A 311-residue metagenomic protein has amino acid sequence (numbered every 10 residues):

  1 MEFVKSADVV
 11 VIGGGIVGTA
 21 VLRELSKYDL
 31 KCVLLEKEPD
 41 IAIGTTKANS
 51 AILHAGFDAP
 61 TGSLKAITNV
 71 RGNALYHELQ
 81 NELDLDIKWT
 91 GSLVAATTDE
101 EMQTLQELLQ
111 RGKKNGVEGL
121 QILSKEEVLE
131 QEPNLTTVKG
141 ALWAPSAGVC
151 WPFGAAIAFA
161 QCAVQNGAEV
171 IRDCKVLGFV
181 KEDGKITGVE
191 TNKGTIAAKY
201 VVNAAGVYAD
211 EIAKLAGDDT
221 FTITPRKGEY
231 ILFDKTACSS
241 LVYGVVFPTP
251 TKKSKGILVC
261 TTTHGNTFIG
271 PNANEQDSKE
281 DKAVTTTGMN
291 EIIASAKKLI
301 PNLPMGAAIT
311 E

Functional and structural regions predicted by a protein language model:
F3-V17, V33: Beta1/beta-strand and adjacent pyrophosphate-binding region of the FAD-binding site in flavoprotein oxidoreductases
V17, D40, Y208: Conserved Rossmann-like nucleotide-cofactor binding loop
A20-S26, L53, D84-K88, G178 (+2 more regions): Active-site substrate-recognition segment that forms the wall of the catalytic cavity or substrate channel
S26-K47: Glycine-rich FAD pyrophosphate-binding loop
E36, W89, S124-K125, R172-C174 (+1 more regions): Short loop/edge segments at beta-strand edges and connector loops that shape dinucleotide/nucleotide cofactor-binding
A51-Q131, G256-I257: Dinucleotide-binding Rossmann-like beta1-alpha1 core, especially the glycine-rich loop that anchors the ADP
P60, I67, A95-T104, W143-Q161 (+2 more regions): Short beta-strand to alpha-helix junction loop
L142-Y200: Helical element adjacent to the flavin cofactor pocket in flavoenzyme catalytic cores
